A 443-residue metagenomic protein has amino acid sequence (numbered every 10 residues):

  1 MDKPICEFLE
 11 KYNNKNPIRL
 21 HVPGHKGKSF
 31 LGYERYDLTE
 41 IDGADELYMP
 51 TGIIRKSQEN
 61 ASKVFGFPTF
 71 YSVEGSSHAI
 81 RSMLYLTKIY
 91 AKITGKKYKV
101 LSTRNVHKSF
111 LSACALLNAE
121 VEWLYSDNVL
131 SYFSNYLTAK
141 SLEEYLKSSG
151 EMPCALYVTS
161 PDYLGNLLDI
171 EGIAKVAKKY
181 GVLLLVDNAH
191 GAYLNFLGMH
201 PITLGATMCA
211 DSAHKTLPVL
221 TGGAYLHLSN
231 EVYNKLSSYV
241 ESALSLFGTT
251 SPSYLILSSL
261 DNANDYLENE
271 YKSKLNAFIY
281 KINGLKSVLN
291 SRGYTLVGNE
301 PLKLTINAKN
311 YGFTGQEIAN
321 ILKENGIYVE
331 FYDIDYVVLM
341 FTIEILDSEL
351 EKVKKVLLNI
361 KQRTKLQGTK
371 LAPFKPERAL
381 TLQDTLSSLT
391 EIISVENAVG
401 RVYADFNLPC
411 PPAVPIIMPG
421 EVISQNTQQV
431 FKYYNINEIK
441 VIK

Functional and structural regions predicted by a protein language model:
M1-G52, V182: N-terminal "arm"/small-domain region of PLP-dependent enzymes with the aminotransferase-like
D2-E10, E74-T295, A308: Conserved PLP-enzyme active-site core in the AAT-like
E34-H78: Conserved N-terminal alpha-helix of the aminotransferase class I/II PLP-enzyme fold
T69-F70, V121, V329: Generic structural signal for residues in well-ordered beta-strands
F70-S72, L156-T159, V338-T342: Short glycine-rich or small-residue beta-strand-to-loop segments that form or flank ligand, phosphate, metal/Fe-S
K96, N290-P419, Q425, V430-Y434: Conserved C-terminal alpha-helix-loop-beta "cap" of PLP-dependent enzymes that closes/shapes the active-site mouth
R401, K440-K443: Flexible, glycine-rich loop/tail regions that form catalytic "lids" or insertion modules at the edges of active sites
